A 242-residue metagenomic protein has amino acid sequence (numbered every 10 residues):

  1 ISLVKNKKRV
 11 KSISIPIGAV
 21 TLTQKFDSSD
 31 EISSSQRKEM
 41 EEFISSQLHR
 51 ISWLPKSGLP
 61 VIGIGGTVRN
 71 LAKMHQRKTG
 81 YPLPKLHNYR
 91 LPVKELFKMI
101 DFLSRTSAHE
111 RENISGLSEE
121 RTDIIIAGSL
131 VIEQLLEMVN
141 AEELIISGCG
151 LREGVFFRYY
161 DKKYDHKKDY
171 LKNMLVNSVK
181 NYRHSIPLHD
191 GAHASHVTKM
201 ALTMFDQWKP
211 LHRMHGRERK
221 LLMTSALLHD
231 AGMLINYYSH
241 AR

Functional and structural regions predicted by a protein language model:
L3-R242: Helical "lid/coupling" subdomains associated with nucleotide-phosphate turnover
